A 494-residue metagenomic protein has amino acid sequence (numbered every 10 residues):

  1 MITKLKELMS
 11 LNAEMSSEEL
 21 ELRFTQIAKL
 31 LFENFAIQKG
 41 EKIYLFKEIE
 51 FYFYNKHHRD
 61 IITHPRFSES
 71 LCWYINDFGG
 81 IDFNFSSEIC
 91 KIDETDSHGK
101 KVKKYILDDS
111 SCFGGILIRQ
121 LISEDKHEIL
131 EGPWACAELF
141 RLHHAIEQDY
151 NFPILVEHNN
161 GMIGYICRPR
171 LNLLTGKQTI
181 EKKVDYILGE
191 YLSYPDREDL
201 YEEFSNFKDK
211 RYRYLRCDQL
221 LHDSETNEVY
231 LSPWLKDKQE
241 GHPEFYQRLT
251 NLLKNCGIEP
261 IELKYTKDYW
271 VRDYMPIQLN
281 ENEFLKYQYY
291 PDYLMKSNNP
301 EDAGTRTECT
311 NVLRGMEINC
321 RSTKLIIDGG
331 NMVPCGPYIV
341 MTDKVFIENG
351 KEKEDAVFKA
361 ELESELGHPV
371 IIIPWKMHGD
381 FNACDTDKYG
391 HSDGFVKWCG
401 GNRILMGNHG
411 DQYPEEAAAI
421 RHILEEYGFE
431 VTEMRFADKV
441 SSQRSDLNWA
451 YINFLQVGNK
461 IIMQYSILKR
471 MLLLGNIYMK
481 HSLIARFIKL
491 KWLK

Functional and structural regions predicted by a protein language model:
M1-R216: A cross-family signal for N-terminal binding/gating loops and helix N-caps that shape access to the active site
R213-K494: The feature marks the mature, well-folded catalytic cores of soluble enzymes
